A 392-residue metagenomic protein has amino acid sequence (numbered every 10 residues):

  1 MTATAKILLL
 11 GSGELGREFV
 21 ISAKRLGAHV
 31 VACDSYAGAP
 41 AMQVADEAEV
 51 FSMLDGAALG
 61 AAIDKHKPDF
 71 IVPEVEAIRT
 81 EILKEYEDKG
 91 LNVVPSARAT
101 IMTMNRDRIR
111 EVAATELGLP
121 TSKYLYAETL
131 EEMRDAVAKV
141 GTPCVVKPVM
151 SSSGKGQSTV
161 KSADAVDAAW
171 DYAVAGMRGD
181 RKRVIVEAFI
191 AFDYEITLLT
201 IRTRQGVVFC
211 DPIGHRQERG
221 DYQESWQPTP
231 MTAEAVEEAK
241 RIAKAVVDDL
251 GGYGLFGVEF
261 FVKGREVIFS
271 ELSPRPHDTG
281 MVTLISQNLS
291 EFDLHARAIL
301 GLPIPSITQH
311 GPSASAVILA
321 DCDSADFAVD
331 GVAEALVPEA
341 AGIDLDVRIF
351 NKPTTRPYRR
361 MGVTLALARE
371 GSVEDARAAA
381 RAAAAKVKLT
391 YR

Functional and structural regions predicted by a protein language model:
M1-M104, E131, Y391: ATP-binding N-terminal substructure of ATP-dependent carboxylate-amine bond-forming enzymes
L9, M102-T197, I201-V246, A384: Active-site nucleotide/adenylate-binding loops and adjacent lid/helix of ATP-dependent enzymes
K24, E87, A114, A138 (+1 more regions): Anion (oxyanion) recognition and catalysis
R202-G206, E218, V262-E266, A368-E370: Short acidic-glycine loop/turn motifs at beta-strand connectors
V208, F256, V267-E271: Protein kinase-like catalytic core scaffold
E237-V258, K263, S273-A325: Active-site "cap" helix and flanking loop/linker of ATP-utilizing ligase/carboxylase catalytic domains
R297-R392: Peripheral (often C-terminal) accessory segments that flank ATP-dependent C-N-forming ligase machineries
